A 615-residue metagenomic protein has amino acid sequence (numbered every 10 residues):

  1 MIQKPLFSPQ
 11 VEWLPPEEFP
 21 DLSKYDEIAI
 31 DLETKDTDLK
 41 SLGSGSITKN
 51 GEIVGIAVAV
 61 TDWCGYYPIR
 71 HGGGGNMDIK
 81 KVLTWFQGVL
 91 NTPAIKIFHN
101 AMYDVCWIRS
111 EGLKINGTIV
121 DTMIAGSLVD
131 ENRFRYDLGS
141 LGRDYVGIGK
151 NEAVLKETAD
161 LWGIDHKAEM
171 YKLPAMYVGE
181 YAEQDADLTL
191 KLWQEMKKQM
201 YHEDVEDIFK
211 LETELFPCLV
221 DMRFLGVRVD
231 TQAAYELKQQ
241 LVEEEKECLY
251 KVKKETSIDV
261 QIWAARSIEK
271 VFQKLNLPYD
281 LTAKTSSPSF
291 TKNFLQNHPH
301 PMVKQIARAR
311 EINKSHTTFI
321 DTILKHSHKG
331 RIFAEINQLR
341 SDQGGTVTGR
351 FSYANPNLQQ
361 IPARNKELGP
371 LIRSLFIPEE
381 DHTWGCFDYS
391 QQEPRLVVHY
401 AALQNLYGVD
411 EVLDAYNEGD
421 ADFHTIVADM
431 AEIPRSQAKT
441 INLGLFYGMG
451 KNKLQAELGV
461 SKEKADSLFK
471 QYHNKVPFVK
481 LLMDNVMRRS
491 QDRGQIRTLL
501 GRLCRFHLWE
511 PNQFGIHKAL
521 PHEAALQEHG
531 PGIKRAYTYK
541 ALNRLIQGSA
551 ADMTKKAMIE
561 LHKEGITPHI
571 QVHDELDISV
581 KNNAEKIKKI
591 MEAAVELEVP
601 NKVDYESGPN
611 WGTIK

Functional and structural regions predicted by a protein language model:
M1-G72, R133, R143-L368, I377 (+9 more regions): Conserved "right-hand" nucleotidyltransferase catalytic core of DNA-directed polymerases
A29, A94-A101, C386: Acidic beta-strand-to-loop metal/phosphate-binding motif
D36-L39, M102-L113, G126-V129, I268-N276 (+2 more regions): Short active-site loop/helix that positions an aromatic residue
T61-K96, V227: Nucleic-acid-processing active sites and adjacent nucleic-acid-binding tracks, predominantly divalent metal-dependent
K114-E131, D137-S140, D420-H424: Conserved beta-strand -> loop -> alpha-helix junction used to position metal-binding or nucleic-acid-contacting
P217, F224, L277-D280, Q296 (+2 more regions): Conserved catalytic core of nucleic-acid polymerases
E457, D577-K581: Short hydrophobic/aromatic beta-strand micro-patches that form the beta-sheet surface supporting nucleotide- or nucleic
K475-V476, K589-V599: A common structural junction motif
